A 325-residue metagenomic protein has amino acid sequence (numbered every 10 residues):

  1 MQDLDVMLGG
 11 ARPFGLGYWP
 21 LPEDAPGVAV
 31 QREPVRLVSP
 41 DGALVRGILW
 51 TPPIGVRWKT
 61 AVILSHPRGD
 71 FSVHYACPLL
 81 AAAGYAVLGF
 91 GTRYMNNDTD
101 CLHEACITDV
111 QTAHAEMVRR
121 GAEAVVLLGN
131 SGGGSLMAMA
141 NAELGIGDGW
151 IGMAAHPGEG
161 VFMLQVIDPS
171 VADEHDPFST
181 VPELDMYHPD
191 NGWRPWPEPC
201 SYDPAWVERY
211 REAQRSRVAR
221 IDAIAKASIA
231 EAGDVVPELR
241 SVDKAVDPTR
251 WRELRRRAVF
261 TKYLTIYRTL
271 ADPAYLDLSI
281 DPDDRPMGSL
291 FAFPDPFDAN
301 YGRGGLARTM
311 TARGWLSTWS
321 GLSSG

Functional and structural regions predicted by a protein language model:
Q2-T60, T311-S324: N-terminal cap/lid segment of alpha/beta-hydrolase-fold proteins
K59, L64-F71: Active-site glycine-rich loops that stabilize anionic/oxyanionic intermediates across multiple enzyme folds
V62-L64, V87, W150: Hydrophobic beta-strand anchors of alpha/beta hydrolase catalytic cores
R68, R93-V126, L144, F162: Catalytic nucleophile-loop/oxyanion-hole region of alpha/beta-hydrolase and closely related hydrolase-like folds
C77-N97: Conserved alpha/beta-hydrolase
A115-F178, M186-P189: Primarily recognizes the serine-hydrolase "nucleophile elbow" in alpha/beta-hydrolase and SGNH/GDSL folds
H156-V181, K226, D234-V246, R252: Flexible "cap/lid" loop of the alpha/beta hydrolase fold
Y187-S324: Alpha/beta-hydrolase
